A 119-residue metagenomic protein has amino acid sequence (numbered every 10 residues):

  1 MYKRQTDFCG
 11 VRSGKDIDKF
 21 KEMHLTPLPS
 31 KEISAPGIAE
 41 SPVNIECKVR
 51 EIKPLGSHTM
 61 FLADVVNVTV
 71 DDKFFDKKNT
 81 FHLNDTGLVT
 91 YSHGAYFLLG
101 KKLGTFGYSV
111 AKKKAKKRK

Functional and structural regions predicted by a protein language model:
K3-K119: Basic, polyanion-binding surface patches
